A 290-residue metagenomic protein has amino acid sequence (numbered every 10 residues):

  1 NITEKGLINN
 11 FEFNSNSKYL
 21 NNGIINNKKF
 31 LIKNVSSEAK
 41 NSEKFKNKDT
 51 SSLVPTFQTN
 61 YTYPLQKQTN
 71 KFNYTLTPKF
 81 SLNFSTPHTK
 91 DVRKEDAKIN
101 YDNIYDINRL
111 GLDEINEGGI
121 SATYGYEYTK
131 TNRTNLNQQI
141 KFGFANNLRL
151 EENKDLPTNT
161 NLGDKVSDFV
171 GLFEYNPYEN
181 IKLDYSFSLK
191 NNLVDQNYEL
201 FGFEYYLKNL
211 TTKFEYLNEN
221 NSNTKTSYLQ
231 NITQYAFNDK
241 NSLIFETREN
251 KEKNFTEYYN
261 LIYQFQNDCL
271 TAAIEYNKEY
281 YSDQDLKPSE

Functional and structural regions predicted by a protein language model:
N1-Q264, D268-E290: Outer-membrane beta-barrel translocator/pore domains, especially the C-terminal barrels of Gram-negative outer-membrane
